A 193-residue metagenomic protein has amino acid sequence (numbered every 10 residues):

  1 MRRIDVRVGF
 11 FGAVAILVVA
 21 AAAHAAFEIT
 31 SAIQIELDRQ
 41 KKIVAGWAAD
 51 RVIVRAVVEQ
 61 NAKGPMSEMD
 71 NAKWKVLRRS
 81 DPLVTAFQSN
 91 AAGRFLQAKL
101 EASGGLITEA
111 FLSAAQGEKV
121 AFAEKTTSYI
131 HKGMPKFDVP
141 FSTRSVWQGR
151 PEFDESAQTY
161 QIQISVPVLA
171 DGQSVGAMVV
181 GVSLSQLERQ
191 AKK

Functional and structural regions predicted by a protein language model:
V18-A23: N-terminal signal peptide c-region/cleavage motif recognized by signal peptidases
A25-S80, G105-L106, Q186: Juxtamembrane extracytoplasmic/periplasmic/luminal helical "stalk" adjacent to the first N-terminal
D81-Q97, E124-E152: Extracytoplasmic/periplasmic sensor domains and loops in membrane signaling proteins
E109-A115: Short hydrophobic alpha-helical segments used for membrane anchoring or interfacial signaling
D154, V168-A170: Sensor-regulatory modules in signal-transduction proteins
Q158-P167: A short beta-strand signature within small-molecule sensing/ligand-binding domains used in signal transduction
V180-Q190: Helix-start (N-cap) segments at beta->loop->alpha junctions that couple sensory/regulatory domains to adjoining helices
